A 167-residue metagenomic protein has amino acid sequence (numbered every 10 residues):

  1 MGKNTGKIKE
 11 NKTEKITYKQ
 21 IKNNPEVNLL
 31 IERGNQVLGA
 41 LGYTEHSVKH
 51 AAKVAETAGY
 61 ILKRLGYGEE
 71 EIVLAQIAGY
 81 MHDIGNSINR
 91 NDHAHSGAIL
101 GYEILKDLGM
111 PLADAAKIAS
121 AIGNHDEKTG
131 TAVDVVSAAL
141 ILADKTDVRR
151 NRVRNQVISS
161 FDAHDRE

Functional and structural regions predicted by a protein language model:
M1-L29: Non-catalytic interface/linker regions that flank or bridge core catalytic/transmembrane domains
I16, R33-L38: Generic N-terminal amphipathic, Lys/Arg-enriched alpha-helix
K22, I31, I158-S160: Bulky hydrophobic/aromatic packing residues
P25-E32, E70-V73: N-terminal glycine-rich anion-binding loops that anchor highly charged ligand groups
N28, V48, A52: Electropositive phosphate-/nucleotide-binding environments in soluble metabolic enzymes
V37, K53, T57-I61: N-terminal low-complexity or amphipathic/hydrophobic leaders
G39-A40, T44, H50, K63-E167: Divalent metal-dependent catalytic cores for phosphoryl transfer on phosphate-bearing substrates
